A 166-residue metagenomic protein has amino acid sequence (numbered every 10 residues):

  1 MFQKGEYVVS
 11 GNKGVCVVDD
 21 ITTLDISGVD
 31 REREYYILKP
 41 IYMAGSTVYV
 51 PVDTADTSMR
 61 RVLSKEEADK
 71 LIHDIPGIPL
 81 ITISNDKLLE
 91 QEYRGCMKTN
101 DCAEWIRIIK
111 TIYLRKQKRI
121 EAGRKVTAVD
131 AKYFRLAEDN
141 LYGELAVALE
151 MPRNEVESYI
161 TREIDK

Functional and structural regions predicted by a protein language model:
M1-T57: A positional/architectural concept
D53-K166: Charge/polar-rich, low-complexity and marginally structured segments
